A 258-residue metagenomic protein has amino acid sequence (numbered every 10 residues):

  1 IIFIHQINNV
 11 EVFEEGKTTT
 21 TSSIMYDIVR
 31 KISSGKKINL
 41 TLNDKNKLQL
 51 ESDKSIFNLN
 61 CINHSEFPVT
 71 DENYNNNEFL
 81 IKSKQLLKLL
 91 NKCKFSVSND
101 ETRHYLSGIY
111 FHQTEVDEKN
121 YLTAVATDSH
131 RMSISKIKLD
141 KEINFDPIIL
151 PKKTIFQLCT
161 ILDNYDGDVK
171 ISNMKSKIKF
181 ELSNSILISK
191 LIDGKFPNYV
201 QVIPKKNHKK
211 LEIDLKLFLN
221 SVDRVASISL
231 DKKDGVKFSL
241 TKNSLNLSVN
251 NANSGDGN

Functional and structural regions predicted by a protein language model:
I1-N258: Structural preference for solvent-exposed beta-strand-turn elements and adjacent flexible terminal/loop segments within
